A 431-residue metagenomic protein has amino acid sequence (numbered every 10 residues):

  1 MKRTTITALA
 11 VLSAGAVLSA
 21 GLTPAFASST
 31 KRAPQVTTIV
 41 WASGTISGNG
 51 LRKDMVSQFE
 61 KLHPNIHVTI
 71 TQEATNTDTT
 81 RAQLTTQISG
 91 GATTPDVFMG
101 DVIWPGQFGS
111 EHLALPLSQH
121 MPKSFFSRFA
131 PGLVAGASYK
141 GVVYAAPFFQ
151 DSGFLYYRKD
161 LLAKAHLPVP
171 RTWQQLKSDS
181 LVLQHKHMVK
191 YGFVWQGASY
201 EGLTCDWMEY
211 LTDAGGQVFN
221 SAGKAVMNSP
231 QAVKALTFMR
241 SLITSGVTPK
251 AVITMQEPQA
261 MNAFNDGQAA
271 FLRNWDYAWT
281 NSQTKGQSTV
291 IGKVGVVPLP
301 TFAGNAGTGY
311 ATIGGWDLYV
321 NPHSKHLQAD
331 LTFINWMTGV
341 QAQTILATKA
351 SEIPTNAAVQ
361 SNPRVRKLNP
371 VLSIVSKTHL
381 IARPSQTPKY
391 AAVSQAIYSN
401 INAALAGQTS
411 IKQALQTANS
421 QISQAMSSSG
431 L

Functional and structural regions predicted by a protein language model:
R3-G106, K123-F126, V169, S288 (+5 more regions): Conserved N-terminal structural module of periplasmic/extracytoplasmic solute-binding proteins
K61-L62, A165, T237, S241-T248 (+2 more regions): Extracytoplasmic/periplasmic substrate-recognition and gating elements
T94-D96, S124-L161, Y191, A306-Y310 (+1 more regions): A structural signal for short loop-to-beta-strand junctions that line the ligand-binding cleft of periplasmic/secreted
V102-S152, K177, L203-D206, D213-A214 (+2 more regions): Hinge/lid segment of periplasmic solute-binding proteins
S118-F129, G197-Y200, A214-K234, T284-T289 (+4 more regions): Short, solvent-exposed loop/beta-turn-alpha elements that line the ligand-binding surface or hinge of extracytoplasmic
V134-G136, V294-L299, A347-S399, A403 (+1 more regions): Long, aromatic- and glycine/proline-rich binding clefts that accommodate carbohydrate-like moieties
Y144-F148, G153, K177-V226, R240 (+1 more regions): Extracytoplasmic/periplasmic solute-binding protein
D179-V182, K186, G223-I253, L299-F302: Glycine-centered hinge/linker elements that transmit conformational signals in sensory and ligand-binding systems
